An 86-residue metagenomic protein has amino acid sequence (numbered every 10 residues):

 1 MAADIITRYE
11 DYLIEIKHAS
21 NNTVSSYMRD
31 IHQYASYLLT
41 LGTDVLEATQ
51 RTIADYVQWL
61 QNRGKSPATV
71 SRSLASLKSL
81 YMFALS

Functional and structural regions predicted by a protein language model:
M1-D4: A detector for short, charged/polar N-terminal pre-domain segments
I6-N22, M28, H32-S86: N-terminal core-binding DNA-recognition domain of tyrosine recombinases/integrases
